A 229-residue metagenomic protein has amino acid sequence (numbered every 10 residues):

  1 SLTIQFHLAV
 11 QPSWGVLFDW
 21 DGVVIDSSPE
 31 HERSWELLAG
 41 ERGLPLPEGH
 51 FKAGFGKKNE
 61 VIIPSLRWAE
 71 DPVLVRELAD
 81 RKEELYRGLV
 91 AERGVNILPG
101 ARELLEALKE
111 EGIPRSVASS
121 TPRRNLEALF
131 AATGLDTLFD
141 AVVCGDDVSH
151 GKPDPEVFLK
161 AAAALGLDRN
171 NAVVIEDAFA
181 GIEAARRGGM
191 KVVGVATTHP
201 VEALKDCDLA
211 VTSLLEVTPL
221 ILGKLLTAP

Functional and structural regions predicted by a protein language model:
S1-W14, E106-A107, P122-P229: Asp-based, Mg2+/Mn2+-dependent phosphohydrolase catalytic module
A9-E111, R124: N-terminal helical cap/lid subdomain that shapes the substrate entry/recognition surface in HAD-like hydrolases
V24, I97, R115-A118, H150 (+1 more regions): Conserved SAM-binding loop
D26-S27, G54, V117-A118, E176 (+1 more regions): Small/polar loops that bind or transfer phosphate-bearing groups
P29, S119, A128: Conserved catalytic-core motifs of eukaryotic protein kinase domains, centered on the activation segment
S34-E36, R87-L89, P114-V117, G145-D147 (+1 more regions): N-terminal start-of-chain detector that recognizes signal peptides and the immediate post-cleavage beginning
P45, P114, K191: Residue-level detector of anion-binding/catalytic polar loops
G112-R115, D136: Well-ordered, non-transmembrane segments within structured domains
